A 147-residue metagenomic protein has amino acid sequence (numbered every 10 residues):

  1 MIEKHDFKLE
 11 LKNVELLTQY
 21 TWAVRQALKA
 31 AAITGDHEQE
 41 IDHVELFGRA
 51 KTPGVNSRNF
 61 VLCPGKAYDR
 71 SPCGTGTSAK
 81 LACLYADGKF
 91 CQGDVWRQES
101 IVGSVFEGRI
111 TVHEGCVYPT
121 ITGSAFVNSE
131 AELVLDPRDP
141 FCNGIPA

Functional and structural regions predicted by a protein language model:
M1-A147: Active-site proximal loop and beta-alpha junction motif in alpha/beta enzyme cores
